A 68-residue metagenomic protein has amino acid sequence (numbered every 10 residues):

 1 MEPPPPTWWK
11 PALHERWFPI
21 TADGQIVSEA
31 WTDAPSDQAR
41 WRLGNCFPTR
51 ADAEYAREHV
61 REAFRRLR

Functional and structural regions predicted by a protein language model:
M1-K10: Negatively charged, low-complexity tracts enriched in Asp/Glu with abundant Ser/Thr
K10-R42: Short aromatic-glycine-(Arg/Gly/Cys) micro-motifs in beta-strand/loop hairpins
P35-R65: A short, charged, amphipathic alpha-helix used as a generic interaction element across diverse proteins
